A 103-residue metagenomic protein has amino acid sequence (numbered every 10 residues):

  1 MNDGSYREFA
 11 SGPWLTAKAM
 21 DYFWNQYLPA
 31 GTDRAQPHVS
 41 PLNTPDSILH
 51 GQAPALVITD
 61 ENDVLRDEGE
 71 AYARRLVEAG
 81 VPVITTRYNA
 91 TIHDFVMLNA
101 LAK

Functional and structural regions predicted by a protein language model:
M1-K103: Alpha/beta-hydrolase superfamily serine-hydrolase fold, recognizing
